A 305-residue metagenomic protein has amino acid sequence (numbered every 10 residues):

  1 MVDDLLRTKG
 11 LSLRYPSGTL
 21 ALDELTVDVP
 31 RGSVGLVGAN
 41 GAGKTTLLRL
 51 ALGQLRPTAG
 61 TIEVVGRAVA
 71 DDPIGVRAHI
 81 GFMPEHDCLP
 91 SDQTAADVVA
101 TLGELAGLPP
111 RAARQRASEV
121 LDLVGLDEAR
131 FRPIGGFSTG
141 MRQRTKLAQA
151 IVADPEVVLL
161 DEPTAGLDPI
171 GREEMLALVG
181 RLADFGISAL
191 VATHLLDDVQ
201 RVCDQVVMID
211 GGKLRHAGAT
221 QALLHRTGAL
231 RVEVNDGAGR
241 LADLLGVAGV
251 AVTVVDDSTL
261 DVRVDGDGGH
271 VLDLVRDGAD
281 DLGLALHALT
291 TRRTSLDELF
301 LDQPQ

Functional and structural regions predicted by a protein language model:
M1-T8, S12-E24, P30, P73: A short, flexible loop at the N-terminus of ABC-type nucleotide-binding domains that lies
V37-A39: The feature captures the beta-strand-to-loop junction immediately N-terminal to the Walker
L52: Helix-to-loop junction immediately C-terminal to a conserved catalytic motif
G60-D71, V76: Conserved ABC transporter NBD signature motif
A100, E104, R111-A129: Conserved ABC ATPase "signature" region
V158-E162: Catalytic Walker B motif of ABC-type/P-loop ATPase nucleotide-binding domains
E174-D265: ABC transporter nucleotide-binding domain
